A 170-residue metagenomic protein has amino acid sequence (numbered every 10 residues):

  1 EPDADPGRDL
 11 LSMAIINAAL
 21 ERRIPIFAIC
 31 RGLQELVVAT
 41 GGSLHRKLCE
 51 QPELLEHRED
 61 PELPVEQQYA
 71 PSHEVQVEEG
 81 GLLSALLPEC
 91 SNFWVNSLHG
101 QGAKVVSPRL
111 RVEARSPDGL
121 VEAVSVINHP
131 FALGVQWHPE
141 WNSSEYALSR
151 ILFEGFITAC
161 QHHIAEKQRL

Functional and structural regions predicted by a protein language model:
E1-F27, T40-G41, H45, C49-E53 (+1 more regions): Flexible gly/pro-rich beta->alpha loop and the following alpha-helix that scaffold active-site loops
D3, G41-E122, T158-A159: Pocket-forming structural segment of enzyme catalytic cores
C30: Conserved G/P- and acidic residue-centered "switch" motifs that form tight phosphate/ATP-binding loops in soluble
L33: The feature captures the ABC ATPase H-loop/switch
V37: Structured adenosyl-cofactor binding patch, chiefly the S-adenosyl-L-methionine
R109, I127-A132: Beta-strand-turn-beta hairpins that frame and shape the catalytic cleft of phosphate-ester-processing enzymes
V135-L170: Acyltransferase
